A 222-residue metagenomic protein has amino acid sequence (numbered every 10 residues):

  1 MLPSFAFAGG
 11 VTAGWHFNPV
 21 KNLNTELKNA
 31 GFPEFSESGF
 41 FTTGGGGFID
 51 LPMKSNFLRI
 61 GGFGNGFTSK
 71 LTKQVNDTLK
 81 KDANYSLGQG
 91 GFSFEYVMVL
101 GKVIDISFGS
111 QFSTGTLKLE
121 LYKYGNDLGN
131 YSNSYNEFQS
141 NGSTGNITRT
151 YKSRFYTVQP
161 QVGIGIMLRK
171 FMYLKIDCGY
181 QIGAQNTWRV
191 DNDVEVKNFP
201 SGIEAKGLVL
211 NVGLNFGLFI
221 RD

Functional and structural regions predicted by a protein language model:
M1-K54, N215-D222: Short glycine/proline- and aromatic-enriched beta-strand/turn motifs that initiate or cap beta-hairpins
G10, S36, N136-T144: Flexible glycine-rich, low-complexity coil/linker segments exposed to the extracellular/periplasmic environment
G10-K21, G115-L128, G179-T187: Short, solvent-exposed beta-strand-terminating loops
K28-F35, T72-A83, T144-T150, E195-G202: Extracellular loop and loop/strand-boundary signature of outer-membrane beta-barrel proteins
K54-S140, R154-V158, L168-M172, G207 (+1 more regions): Gram-negative (and chloroplast) outer-membrane scaffold detector with strong preference for beta-barrel transmembrane
G165-D222: Predominantly the C-terminal beta-signal and adjacent terminal strand-loop region of outer-membrane beta-barrel
